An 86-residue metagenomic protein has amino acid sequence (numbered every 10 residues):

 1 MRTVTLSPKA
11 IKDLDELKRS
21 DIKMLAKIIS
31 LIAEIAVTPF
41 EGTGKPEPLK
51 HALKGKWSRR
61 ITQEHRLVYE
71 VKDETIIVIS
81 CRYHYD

Functional and structural regions predicted by a protein language model:
T3-V4, K9-S30, T43, L49 (+2 more regions): Enriched for short, Lys/Arg-rich terminal
